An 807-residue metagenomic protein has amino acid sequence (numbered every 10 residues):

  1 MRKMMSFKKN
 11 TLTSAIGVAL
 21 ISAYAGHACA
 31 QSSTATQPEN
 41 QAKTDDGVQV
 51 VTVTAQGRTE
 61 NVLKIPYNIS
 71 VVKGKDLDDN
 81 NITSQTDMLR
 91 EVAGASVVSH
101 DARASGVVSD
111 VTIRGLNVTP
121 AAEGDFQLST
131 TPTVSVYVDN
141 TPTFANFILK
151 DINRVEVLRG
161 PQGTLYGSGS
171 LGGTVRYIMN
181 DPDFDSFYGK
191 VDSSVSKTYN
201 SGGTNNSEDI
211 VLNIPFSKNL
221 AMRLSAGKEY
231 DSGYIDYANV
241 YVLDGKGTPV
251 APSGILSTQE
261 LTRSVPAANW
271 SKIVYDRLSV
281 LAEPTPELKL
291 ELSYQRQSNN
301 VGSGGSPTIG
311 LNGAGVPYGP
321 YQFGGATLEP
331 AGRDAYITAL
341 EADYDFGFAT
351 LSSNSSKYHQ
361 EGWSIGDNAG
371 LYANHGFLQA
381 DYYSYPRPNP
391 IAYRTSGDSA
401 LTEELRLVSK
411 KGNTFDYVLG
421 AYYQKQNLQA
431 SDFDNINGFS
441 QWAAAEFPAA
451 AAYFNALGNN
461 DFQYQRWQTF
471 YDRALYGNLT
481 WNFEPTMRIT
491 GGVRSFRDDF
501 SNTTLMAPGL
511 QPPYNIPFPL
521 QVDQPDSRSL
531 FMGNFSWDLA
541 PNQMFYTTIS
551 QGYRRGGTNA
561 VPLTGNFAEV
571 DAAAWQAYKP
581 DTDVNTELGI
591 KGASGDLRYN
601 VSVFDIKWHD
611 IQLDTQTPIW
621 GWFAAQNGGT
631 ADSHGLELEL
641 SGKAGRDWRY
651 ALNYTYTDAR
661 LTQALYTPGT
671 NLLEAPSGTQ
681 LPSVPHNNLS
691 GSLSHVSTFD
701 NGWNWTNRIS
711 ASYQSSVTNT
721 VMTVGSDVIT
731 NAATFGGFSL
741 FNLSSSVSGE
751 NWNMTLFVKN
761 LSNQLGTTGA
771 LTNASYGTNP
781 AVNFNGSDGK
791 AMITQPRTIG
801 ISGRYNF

Functional and structural regions predicted by a protein language model:
M1-V92, N213, P286, L290 (+2 more regions): N-terminal Sec signal peptide and the immediately downstream disordered periplasmic leader that contains the TonB box
D46-F184, L588: Acidic, small-polar-rich N-terminal luminal/periplasmic segments of exported/outer-membrane proteins
N200-G302, D398-S399, E403, V408-Q424 (+4 more regions): Transmembrane beta-barrel wall of Gram-negative outer-membrane proteins
T258-Y417, Q424-Q426, R598-N600: Outer-membrane beta-barrel domain signature, strongest for Gram-negative TonB-dependent receptors and also present
L281-E287, L407-K410, G420-Q424, R466-I606 (+2 more regions): Structural signature of Gram-negative outer-membrane beta-barrels, strongest in the C-terminal barrel of TonB-dependent
A339-N368, D538, M544-S550, A577-L636 (+3 more regions): Membrane-embedded beta-barrel scaffold of Gram-negative outer-membrane proteins
Y417, P485-I489, D605-K607, Q626-V721 (+1 more regions): Gram-negative outer-membrane beta-barrel transporters
S712-M722, S746-F807: C-terminal beta-signal and adjacent terminal beta-strands/loops of Gram-negative outer-membrane beta-barrel proteins
